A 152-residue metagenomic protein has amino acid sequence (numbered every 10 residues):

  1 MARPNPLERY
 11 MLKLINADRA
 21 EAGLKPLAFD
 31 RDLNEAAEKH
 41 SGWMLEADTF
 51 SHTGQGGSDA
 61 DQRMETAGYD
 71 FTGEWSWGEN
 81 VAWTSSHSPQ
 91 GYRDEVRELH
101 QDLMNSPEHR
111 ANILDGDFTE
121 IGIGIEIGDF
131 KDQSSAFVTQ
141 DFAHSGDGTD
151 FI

Functional and structural regions predicted by a protein language model:
M1-R3, D150-I152: RTX-like calcium-binding, glycine/aspartate-rich low-complexity repeat tracts
A2-Y69, G116-G122, E126: Short, well-ordered surface patches within globular domains
A60-G146: A well-ordered secondary-structure block
